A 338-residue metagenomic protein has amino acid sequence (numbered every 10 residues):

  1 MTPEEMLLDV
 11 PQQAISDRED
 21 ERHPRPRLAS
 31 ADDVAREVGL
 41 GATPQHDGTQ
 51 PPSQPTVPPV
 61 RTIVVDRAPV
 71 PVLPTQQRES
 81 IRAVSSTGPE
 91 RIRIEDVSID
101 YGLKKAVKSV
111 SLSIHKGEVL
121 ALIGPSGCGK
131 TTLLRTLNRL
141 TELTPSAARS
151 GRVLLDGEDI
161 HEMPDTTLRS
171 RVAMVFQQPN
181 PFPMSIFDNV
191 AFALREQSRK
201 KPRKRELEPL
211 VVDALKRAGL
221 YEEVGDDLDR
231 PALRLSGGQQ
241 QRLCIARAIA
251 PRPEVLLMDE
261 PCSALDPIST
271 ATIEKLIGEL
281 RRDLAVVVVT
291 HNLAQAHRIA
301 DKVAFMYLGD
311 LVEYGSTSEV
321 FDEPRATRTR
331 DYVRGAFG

Functional and structural regions predicted by a protein language model:
I123-P125: The feature captures the beta-strand-to-loop junction immediately N-terminal to the Walker
R152, G157-D159, S198, P202-D226: Conserved ABC ATPase "signature" region
R152-T167, D229, V320: ABC ATPase NBD Q-loop/coupling interface
P251, R282: Conserved signature/switch motifs of ABC ATPase nucleotide-binding domains
L256-D259: Catalytic Walker B motif of ABC-type/P-loop ATPase nucleotide-binding domains
Y314-G315: ABC ATPase "signature
